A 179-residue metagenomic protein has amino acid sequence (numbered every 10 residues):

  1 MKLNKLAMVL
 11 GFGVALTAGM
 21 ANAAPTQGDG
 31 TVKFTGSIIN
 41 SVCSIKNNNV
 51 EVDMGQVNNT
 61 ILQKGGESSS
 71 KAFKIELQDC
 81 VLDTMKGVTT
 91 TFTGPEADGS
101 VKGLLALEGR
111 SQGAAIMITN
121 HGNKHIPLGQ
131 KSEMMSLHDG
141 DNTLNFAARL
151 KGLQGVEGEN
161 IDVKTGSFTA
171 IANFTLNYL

Functional and structural regions predicted by a protein language model:
K2-L6, G19-L179: Mature extracellular/passenger domains of Gram-negative fimbrial/pilin and adhesin proteins
V9-T17: Bacterial N-terminal signal peptides
